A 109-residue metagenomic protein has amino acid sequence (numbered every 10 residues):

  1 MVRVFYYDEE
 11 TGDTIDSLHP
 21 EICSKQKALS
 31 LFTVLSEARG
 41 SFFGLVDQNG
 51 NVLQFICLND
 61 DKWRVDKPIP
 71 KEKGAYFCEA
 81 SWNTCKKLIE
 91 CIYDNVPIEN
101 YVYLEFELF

Functional and structural regions predicted by a protein language model:
M1-D47: Negatively charged, low-complexity tracts enriched in Asp/Glu with abundant Ser/Thr
V2-T11, N51-A80: Intrinsically disordered, low-complexity regulatory segments enriched in Ser/Thr/Pro and charged residues
G12, K25, L35-S36, Q48 (+3 more regions): Short linear sequence motifs
I15-S17, V52-I56, F109: Short, solvent-exposed polar/charged micro-motifs at secondary-structure junctions
E37-N51, P97-F109: Short glycine-rich, low-complexity/disordered patches
K73-F109: Mixed-charge, Lys/Arg-enriched low-complexity segments
